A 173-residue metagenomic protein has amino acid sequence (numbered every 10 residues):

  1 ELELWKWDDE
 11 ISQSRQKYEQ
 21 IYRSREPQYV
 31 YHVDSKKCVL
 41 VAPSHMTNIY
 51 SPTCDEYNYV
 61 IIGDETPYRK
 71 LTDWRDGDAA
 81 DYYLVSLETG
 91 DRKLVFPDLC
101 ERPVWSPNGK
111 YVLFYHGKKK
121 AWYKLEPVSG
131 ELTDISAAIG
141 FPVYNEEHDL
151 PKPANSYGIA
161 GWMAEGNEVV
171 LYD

Functional and structural regions predicted by a protein language model:
E1-D173: Beta-propeller folds
